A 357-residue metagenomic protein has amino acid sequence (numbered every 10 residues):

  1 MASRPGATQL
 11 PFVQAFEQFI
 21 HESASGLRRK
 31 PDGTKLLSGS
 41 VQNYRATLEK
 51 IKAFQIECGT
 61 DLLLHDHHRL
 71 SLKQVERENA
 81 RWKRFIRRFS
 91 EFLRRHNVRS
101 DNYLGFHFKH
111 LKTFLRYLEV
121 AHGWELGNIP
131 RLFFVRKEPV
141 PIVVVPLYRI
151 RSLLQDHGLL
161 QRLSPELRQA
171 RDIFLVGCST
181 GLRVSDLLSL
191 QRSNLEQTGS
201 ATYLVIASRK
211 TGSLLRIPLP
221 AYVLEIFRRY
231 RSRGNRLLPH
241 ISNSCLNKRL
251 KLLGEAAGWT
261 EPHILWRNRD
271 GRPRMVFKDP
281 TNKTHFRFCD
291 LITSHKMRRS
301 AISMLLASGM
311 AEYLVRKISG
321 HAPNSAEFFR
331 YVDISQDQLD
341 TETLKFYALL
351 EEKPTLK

Functional and structural regions predicted by a protein language model:
S3-K50, Q55-D61, L93-R95, R99 (+1 more regions): Short, aromatic/basic-rich helix-turn unit that serves as a nucleic-acid recognition element
A46-E57, R84, R95-P130, R183-S185 (+1 more regions): N-terminal DNA-binding recognition helix of tyrosine site-specific recombinases/integrases
R84, E91-F92, H96, K137-R168: Long, amphipathic, Lys/Arg-enriched alpha-helical "connector/arm" segment
R116-L126, G177-S200, L314: Short, charged phosphate-coordinating catalytic segments
V144, S208-G212, S319-K345: Catalytic-site neighborhood detector that most strongly recognizes the C-terminal catalytic loop/helix of tyrosine
Q161-S164, S232-R236, K251-K317, H321: Short, basic (Lys/Arg/His-rich) helix/loop patches that form interaction surfaces in the mid-to-C-terminal regions
S189-R228: Conserved tyrosine-mediated DNA breakage-rejoining catalytic core shared by Y-recombinases
W259, H263, Q338, L344-K357: C-terminal secondary-structure termini that scaffold catalytic or DNA-interacting sites
